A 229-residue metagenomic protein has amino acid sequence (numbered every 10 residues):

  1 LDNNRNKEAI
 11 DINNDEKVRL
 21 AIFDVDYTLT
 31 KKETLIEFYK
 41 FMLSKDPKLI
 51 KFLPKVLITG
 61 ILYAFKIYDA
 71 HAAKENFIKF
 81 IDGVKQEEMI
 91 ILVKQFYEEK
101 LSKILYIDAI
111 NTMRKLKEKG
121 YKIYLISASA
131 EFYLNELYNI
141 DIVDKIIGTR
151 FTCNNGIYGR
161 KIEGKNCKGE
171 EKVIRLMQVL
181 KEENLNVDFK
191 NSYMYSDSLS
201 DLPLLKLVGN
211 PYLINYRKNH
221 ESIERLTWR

Functional and structural regions predicted by a protein language model:
D2-E8, V18, I91, E98-Y124 (+1 more regions): C-terminal cap/substrate-recognition subdomain and adjoining C-terminal extension of metal-dependent phosphatase-like
D2-F65: Active-site neighborhood of HAD-like aspartate-dependent phosphohydrolases
D11-I12, L62, K74, K94 (+2 more regions): Residue-level detector of alpha-helix boundaries and kinks
T28, Y68, G148-R150: Short, compositionally biased low-complexity segments
K32-T34, D46-K115: A metal-dependent, Asp-based hydrolase signature
